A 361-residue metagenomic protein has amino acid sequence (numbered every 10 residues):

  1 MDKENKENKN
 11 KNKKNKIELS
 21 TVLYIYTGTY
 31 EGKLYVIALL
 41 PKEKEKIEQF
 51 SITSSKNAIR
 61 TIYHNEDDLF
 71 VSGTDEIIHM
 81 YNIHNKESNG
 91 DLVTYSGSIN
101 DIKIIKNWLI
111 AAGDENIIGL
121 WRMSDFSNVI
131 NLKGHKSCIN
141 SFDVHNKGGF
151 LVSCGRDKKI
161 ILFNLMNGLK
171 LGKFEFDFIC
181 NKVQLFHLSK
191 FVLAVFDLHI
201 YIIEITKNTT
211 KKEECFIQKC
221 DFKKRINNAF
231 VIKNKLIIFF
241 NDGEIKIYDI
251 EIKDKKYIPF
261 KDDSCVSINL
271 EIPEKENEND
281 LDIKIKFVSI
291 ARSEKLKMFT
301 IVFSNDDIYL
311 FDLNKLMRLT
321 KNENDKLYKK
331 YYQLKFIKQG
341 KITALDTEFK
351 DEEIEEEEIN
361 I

Functional and structural regions predicted by a protein language model:
E18-V22, I62-D68, I102-N107, K136 (+8 more regions): Loop/turn segments within WD40 beta-propeller blades
V22-Y26, D67-F70, N89-G90, K106-A111 (+9 more regions): Structural hallmark of WD40 beta-propellers
G28-E31, S72-D75, A112-E115, C154-D157 (+3 more regions): Conserved strand-to-loop turn within each blade of WD40 beta-propeller repeats
I37, I78-N82, I118-W121, I160-N164 (+3 more regions): WD40-repeat beta-propellers
L40-K42, I83-K86, M123-F126, L165-G168 (+3 more regions): Short loop/turn segments that connect beta-strands within beta-propeller blades
E45-Q49, E87-G90, S127-I130, L169-G172 (+5 more regions): A structural motif specific to WD40 beta-propellers
I52-I59, L92-N100, L132-I139, F174-C180 (+4 more regions): WD40/WD-repeat beta-propeller blade N-cap
I130-R225, A229, L236-I238: Solenoidal tandem-repeat scaffolds enriched in leucines and small polar residues
